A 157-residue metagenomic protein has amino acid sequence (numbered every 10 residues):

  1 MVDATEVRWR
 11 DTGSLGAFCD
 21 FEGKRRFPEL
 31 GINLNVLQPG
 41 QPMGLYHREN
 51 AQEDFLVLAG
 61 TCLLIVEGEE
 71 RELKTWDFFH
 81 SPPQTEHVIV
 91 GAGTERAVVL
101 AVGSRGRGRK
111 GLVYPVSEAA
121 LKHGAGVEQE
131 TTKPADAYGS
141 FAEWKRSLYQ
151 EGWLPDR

Functional and structural regions predicted by a protein language model:
M1-E29, E118-R157: A short, N-terminal "cap"/entry segment at the start of jelly-roll beta-barrel domains of the cupin/DSBH fold
S14-D20, N33-E49, P83: Conserved short histidine dyad/triad with adjacent acidic residue
P28-N33, A51-E53, G60, P83-T85 (+1 more regions): A generic structural signal for short beta-strands and their flanking turns/coil linkers
L34-P39, H47-I65, V102-R105: Short, conserved beta-strand element in jelly-roll/cupin
D54, G68-Q84: Short acidic-glycine-tyrosine-enriched beta hairpin
L63, T75, P83-R109: Ligand-binding loop in jelly-roll beta-barrel domains
R107-V113, H123: A short beta-to-alpha transition loop/helix N-cap that caps and shapes the active-site region
